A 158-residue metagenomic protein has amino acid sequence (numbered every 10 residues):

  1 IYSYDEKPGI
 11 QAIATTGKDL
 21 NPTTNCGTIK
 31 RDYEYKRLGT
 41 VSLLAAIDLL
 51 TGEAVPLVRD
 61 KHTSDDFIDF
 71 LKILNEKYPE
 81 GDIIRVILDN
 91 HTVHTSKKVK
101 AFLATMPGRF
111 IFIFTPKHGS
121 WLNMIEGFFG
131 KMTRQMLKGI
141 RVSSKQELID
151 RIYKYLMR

Functional and structural regions predicted by a protein language model:
I1, R85-V86: Hydrophobic "anchor" residues on beta-strands that sit immediately upstream of conserved functional sites
I1-D65, K72: Extended, low-complexity cationic-aromatic segments
S3-D5, A46, G52, L71 (+5 more regions): Mobile genetic element proteins and their domesticated derivatives, centered on retroelements and DNA transposons
I29-Y35, A104-M124, I140-V142: RNase H-like polynucleotidyl transferase catalytic core
G52-L57, F112, L137-G139: Short small-residue beta-strand/loop micro-motif enriched in glycine and branched aliphatics
H62-T63, V86-K97, P116-L122: Acidic, metal-coordinating catalytic cores used for nucleic-acid/nucleotide bond scission and strand-transfer chemistry
D65-I84: Short, basic/hydrophobic alpha-helical segments
I125-E147, R151-K154, R158: Active-site proximal helix-loop segment of RNase H-like, two-metal nucleases, encompassing DDE(D)
